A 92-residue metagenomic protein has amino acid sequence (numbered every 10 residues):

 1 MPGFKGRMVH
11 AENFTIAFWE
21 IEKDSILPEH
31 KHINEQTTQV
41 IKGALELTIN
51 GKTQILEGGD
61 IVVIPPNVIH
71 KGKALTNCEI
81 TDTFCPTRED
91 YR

Functional and structural regions predicted by a protein language model:
M1-S25, T83: A short glycine-rich, His/Asp/Glu-containing loop-to-beta-strand
E12, T48-K52, L75: Short strand-coil-strand connectors
F18, P28, T37, K52-I55: Short, surface-exposed secondary-structure edge patches
E20-I21, H32-L47: Short, conserved beta-strand element in jelly-roll/cupin
I26-L27, V62, P66-K71: Histidine-centered metal-chelating micro-motifs
I41-K42, E57-G58, T76: A cytosolic small-molecule/anion-sensing beta-strand core signal
G51-P66: Short acidic-glycine-tyrosine-enriched beta hairpin
N67-D90: Ligand-binding loop in jelly-roll beta-barrel domains
